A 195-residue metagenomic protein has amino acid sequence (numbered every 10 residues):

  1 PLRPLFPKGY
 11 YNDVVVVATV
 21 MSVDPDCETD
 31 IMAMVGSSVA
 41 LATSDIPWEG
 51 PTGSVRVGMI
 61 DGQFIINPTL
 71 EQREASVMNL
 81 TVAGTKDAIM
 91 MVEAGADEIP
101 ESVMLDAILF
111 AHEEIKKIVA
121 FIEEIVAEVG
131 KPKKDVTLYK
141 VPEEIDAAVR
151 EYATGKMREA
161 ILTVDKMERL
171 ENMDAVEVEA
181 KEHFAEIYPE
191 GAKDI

Functional and structural regions predicted by a protein language model:
P1-I195: Polyanion-binding surfaces on beta-sheet-dominated domains and ring/shell assemblies
